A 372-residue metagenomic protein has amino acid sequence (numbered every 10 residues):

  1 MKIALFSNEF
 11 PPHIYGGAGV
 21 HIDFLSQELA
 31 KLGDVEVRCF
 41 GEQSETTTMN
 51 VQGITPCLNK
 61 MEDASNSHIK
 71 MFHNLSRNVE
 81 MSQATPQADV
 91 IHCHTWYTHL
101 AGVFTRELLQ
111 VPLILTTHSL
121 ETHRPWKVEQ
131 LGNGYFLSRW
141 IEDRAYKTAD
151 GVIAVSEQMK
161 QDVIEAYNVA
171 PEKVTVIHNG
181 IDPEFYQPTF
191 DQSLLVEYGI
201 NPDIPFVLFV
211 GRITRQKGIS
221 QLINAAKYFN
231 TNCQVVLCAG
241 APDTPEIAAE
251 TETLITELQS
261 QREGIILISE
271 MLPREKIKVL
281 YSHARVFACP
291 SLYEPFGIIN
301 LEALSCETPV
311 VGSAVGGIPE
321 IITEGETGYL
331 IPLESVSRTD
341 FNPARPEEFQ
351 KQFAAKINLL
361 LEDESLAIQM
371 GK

Functional and structural regions predicted by a protein language model:
M1-T46: N-terminal subdomain of nucleotide-sugar transferases
P112-I114, H123-R144: Nucleotide-sugar donor phosphate/pyrophosphate-binding loop at the beta->alpha transition of glycosyltransferases
Q158, G180: Carbohydrate-associated surface elements
Q187-I200: A short helix/loop element that forms part of the nucleotide-sugar donor recognition site in Leloir-type
A239, A248-E275: Nucleotide-activated donor-binding/catalytic signature segment of Leloir-type glycosyltransferases, i.e., the conserved
V279-A284: Short alpha-helical donor nucleotide-sugar binding micro-motif in glycosyltransferases
L292: Aromatic "clamp/platform" in nucleotide-sugar-dependent glycosyltransferases that forms part of the donor/acceptor
P309-G312, I322, Y329-L330: Short hydrophobic beta-strand element within catalytic cores of glycosyltransferases and related nucleotide-activated
